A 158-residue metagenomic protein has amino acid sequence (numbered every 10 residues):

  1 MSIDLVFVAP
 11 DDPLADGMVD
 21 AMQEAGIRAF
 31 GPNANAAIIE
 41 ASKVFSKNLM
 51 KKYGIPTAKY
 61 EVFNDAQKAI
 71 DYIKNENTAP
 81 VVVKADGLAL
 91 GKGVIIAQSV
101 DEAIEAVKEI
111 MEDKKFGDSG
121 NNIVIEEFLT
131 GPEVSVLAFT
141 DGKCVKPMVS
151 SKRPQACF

Functional and structural regions predicted by a protein language model:
M1, E76: Active-site charged/polar residues at nucleotide-handling catalytic sites that mediate phosphoryl, nucleotidyl
D4-S42, G54-N64: A short, GP-enriched loop/loop-strand-helix hinge that lies immediately N-terminal to, or at the N-terminal rim
L14-D16, A69, E133-V134: Short, well-ordered alpha-helical microsegments
N33-I38, E109, K152-P154: Short, acidic/turn-prone active-site loops that include or flank metal/cofactor- and phosphate-binding residues
P56-K59, T78-V82, A97-S135, F139 (+1 more regions): Conserved ATP-binding module of the ATP-grasp superfamily
T140-C144: Short acidic-glycine loop/turn motifs at beta-strand connectors
V145-F158: ATP-dependent carboxylate/phosphate-activation module, predominantly the ATP-grasp catalytic core and closely related
